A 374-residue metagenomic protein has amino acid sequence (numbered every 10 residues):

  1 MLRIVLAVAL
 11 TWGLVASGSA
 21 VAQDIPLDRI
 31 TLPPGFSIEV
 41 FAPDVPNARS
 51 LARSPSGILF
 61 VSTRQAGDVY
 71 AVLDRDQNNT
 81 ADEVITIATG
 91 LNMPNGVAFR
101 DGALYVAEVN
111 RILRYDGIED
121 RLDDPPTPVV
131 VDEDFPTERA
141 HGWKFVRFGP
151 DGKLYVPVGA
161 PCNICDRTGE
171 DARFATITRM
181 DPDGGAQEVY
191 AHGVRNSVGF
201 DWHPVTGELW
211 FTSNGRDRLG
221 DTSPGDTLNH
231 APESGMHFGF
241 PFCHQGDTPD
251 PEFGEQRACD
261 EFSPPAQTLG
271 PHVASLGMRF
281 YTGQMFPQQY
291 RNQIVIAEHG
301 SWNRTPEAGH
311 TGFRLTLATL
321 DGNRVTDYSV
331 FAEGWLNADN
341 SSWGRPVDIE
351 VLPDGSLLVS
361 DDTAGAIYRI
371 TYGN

Functional and structural regions predicted by a protein language model:
Q23-P34, W143, A160-T168, A172-G185 (+6 more regions): Beta-propeller domain segments
E39-Q65, A274-F280, I296-A297: Beta-strand-rich domains and repeat architectures in extracellular enzymes and scaffolds, especially beta-propellers
V40-V45, I85-G90, V131-E138, V189-G193 (+3 more regions): Surface loop/turn motifs at the tips and blade-to-blade linkers of beta-strand repeat domains
D44, S54, R100, G149-D151 (+3 more regions): Structural WD40 beta-propeller signal
L51, V97, V146, S197-F200 (+2 more regions): Hydrophobic core register within WD40 beta-propeller blades
F60-S62, V106, Y155-P157, F211-S213 (+2 more regions): Residue position within the beta-strands of beta-propeller blades
Q77-E83, R121-L122: Acidic, glycine-anchored loop motifs typical of Ca2+
A98, N110-G149, C162: Asp-box/WD-like beta-propeller blade repeats and closely related beta-sheet repeat scaffolds
